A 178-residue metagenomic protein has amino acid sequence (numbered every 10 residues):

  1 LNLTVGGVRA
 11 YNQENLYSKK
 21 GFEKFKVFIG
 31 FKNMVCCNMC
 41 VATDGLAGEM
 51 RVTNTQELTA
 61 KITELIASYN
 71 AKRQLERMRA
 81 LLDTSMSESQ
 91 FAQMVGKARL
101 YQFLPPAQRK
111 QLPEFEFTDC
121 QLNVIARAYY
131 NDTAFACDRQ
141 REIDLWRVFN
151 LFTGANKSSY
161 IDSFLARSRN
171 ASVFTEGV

Functional and structural regions predicted by a protein language model:
N2-V178: Intrinsically disordered, low-complexity regions enriched in serine/threonine
